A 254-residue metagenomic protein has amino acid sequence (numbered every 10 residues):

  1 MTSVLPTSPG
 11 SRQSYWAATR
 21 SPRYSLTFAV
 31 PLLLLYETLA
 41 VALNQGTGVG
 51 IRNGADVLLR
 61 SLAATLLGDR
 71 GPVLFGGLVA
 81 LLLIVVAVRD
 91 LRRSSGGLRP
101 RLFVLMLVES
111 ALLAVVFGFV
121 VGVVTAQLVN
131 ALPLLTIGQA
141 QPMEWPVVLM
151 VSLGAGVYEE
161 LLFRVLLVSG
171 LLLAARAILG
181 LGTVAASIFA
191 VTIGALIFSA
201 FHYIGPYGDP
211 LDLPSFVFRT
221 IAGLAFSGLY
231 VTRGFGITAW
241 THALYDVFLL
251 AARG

Functional and structural regions predicted by a protein language model:
M1-S25, G50-G54: N-terminal juxtamembrane cytosolic/stromal segments of multi-pass membrane proteins
Q13-P31, L98-L112: Alpha-helical transmembrane segments and their helix-start/interface "positive-inside/aromatic belt" motifs in integral
A29-I51, V121-G122, A126: Alpha-helical transmembrane segments of multi-pass membrane proteins
L32-E37, F75-R89, V115-F119, L196-I197: Hydrophobic core of alpha-helical transmembrane segments in multi-pass integral membrane proteins
V49-L66, T136-A140: Perimembrane loop-to-helix junctions flanking transmembrane segments
L59-A80: Interfacial helix-start motif at the membrane-water boundary
L91-G156, L172-L181: Juxtamembrane helix-loop-helix connectors linking adjacent transmembrane helices in multi-pass membrane enzymes
W145-G254: Transmembrane helix-loop-helix hairpins at the membrane interface of multi-pass integral membrane proteins
